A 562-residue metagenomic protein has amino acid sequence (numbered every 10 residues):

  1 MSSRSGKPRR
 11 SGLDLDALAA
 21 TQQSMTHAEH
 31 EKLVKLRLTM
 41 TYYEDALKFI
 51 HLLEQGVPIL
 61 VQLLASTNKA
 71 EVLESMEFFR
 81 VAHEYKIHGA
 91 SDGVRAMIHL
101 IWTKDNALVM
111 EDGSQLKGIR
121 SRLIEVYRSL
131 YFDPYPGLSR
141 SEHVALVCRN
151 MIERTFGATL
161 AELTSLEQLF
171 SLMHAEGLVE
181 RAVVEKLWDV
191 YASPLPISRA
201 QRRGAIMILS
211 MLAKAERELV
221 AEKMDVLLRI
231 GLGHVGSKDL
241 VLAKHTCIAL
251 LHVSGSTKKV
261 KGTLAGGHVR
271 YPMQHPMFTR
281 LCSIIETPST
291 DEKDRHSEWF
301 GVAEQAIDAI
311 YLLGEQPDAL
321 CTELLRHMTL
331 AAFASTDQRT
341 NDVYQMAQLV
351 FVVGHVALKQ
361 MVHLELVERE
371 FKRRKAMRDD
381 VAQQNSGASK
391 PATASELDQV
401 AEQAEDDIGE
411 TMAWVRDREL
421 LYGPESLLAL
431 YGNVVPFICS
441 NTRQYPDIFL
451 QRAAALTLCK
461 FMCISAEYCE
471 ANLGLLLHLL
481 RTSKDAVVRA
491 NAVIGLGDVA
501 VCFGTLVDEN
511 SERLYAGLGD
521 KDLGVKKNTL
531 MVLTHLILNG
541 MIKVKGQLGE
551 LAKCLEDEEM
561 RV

Functional and structural regions predicted by a protein language model:
M1-V562: Extended alpha-solenoid helical-repeat scaffolds
